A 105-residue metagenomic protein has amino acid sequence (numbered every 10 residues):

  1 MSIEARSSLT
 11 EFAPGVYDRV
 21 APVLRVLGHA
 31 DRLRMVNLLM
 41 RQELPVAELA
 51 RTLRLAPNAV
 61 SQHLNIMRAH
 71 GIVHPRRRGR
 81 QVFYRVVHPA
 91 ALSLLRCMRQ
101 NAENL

Functional and structural regions predicted by a protein language model:
M1-R19, N37, H88-L105: Amphipathic alpha-helical dimerization/coiled-coil segments that flank or bridge DNA-binding/regulatory modules
P14, D18-N58, R78, V82-A90: N-terminal helix-turn-helix DNA-binding core of bacterial DNA-binding proteins
R51, Q62, R68-A69: Alpha-helical residues within the helix-turn-helix
V60-H63, A102: Short alpha-helical linear motifs
